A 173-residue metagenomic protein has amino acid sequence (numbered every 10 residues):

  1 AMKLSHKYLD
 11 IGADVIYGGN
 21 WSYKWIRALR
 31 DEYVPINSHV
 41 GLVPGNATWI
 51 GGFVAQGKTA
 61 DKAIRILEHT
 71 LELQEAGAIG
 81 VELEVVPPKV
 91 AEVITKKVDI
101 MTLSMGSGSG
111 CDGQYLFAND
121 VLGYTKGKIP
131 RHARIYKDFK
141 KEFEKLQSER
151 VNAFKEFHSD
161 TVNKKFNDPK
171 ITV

Functional and structural regions predicted by a protein language model:
A1-V173: Alpha/beta enzyme core
